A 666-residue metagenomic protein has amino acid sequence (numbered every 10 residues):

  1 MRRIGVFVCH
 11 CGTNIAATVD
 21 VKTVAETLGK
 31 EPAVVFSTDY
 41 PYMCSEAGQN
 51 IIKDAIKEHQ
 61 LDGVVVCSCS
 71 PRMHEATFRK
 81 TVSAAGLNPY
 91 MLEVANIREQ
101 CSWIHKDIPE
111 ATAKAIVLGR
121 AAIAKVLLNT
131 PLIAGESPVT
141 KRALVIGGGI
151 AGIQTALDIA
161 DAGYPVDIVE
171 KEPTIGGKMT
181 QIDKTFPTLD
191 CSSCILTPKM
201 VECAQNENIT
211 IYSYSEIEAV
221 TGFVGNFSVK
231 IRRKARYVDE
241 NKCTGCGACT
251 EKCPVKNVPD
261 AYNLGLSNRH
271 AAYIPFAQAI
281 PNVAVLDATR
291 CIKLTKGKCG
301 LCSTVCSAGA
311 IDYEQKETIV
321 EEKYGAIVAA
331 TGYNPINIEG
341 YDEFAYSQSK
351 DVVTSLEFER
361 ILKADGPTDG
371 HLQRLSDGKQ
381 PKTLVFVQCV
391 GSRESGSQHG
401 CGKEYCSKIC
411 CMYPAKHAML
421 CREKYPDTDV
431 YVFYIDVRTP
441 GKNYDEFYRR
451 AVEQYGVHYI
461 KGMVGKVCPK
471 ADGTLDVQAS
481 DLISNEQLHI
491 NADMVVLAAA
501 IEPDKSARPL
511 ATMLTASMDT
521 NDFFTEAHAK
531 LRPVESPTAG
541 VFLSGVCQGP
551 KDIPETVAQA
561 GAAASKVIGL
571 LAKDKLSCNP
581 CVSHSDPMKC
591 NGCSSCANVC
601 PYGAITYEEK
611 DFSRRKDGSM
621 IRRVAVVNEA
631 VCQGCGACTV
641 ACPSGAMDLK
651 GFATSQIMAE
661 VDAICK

Functional and structural regions predicted by a protein language model:
M1-K666: Residues forming the flavin
